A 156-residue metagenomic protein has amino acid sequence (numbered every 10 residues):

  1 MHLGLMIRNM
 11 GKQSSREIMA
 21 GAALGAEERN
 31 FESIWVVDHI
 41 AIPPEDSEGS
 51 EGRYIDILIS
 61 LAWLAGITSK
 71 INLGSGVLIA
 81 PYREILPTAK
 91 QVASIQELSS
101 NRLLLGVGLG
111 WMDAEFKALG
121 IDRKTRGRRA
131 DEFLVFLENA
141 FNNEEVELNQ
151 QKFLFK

Functional and structural regions predicted by a protein language model:
M1-G11, K70-N72, M112-D113, Q151-K156: N-terminal small/glycine-rich loop or linker at the start of catalytic domains across soluble metabolic enzymes
M1-I67: N-terminal beta1-alpha1-beta2 module of alpha/beta enzyme domains
L3-I7, I34-V36, N72-S75, L103-V107: Hydrophobic faces of well-ordered beta-strands that scaffold small-molecule active sites in alpha/beta enzyme cores
N9, R16, L78, G120-R123: Active-site oxyanion-binding pockets that recognize sulfate/phosphate
E27-E28, L61-K70, V92-L103: Acidic (Asp/Glu)-rich catalytic clusters
R29, I67-I71, F136, A140-E144: A structural motif corresponding to the C-terminal end of an alpha-helix and its immediate exit/capping segment
P44-E48, P81-K156: Internal, glycine-rich beta/alpha segment that forms the wall or movable "lid" of small-molecule/cofactor binding
G74-Y82: Conserved strand-turn element in the central/C-terminal portion of the radical SAM core barrel that lines
